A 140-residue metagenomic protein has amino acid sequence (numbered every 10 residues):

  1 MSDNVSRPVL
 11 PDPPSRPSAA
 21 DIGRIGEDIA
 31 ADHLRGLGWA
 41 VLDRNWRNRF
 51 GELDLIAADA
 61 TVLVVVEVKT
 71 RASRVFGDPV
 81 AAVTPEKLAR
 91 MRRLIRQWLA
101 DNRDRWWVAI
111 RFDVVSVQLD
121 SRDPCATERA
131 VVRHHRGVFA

Functional and structural regions predicted by a protein language model:
M1-R44: Acidic-basic catalytic patches of nuclease active cores, encompassing PD-(D/E)XK and other metal-cofactor nuclease
R7-P11, T70-D120: Catalytic cores of nucleic-acid endonucleases
L34, L53-P79, M91: Conserved catalytic cores of phosphodiester-cleaving nucleases, focusing on short active-site segments
V41-D43, V65, F112: Hydrophobic residues on conserved beta-strands that form the core of alpha/beta folds
R44-R47, S116: Short, solvent-exposed loop/turn elements at beta->coil junctions and helix N-caps that rim active or binding pockets
R49-G51: Short acidic/glycine-enriched loop/turn segments that link adjacent beta-strands
L63-V65, A109, R129-V132: Structural motif
S116-A140: Short, low-complexity, polybasic intrinsically disordered segments
